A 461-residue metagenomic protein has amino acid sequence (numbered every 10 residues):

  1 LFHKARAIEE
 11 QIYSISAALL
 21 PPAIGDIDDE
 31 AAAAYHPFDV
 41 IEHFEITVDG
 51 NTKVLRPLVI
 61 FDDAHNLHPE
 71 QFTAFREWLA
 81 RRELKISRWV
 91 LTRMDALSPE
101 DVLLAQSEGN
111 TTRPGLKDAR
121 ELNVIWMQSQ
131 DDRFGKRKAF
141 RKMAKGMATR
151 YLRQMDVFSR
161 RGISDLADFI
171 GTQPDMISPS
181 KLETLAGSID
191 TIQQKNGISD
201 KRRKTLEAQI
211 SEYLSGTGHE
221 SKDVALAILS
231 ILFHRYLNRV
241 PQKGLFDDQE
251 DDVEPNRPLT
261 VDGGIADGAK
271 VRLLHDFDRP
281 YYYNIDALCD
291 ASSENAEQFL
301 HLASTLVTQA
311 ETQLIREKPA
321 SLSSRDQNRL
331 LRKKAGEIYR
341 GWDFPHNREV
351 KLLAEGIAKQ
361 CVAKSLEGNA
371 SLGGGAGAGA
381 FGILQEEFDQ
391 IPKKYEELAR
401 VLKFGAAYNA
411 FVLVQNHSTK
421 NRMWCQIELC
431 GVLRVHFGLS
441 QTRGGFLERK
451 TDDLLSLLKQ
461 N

Functional and structural regions predicted by a protein language model:
L1-E45, T112-L226: P-loop NTPase nucleotide-binding core
A17-I24, N51-F61, K117-Q128, D267 (+1 more regions): Glycine-rich, often proline-containing surface loops adjacent to acidic residues and nearby aromatics that form
I24-R93, L104: Conserved Walker B catalytic segment
R56, A80-L84, V90, A105 (+5 more regions): Phosphate-binding site recognition
H68-A74, S98-L104, H301-S304, E311-I315: A short acidic (Asp/Glu
R93-S98, D131-D132, L306-V307: Conserved nucleotide-binding/hydrolysis micro-motifs of P-loop NTPases
L97-R120: Short regulatory helix/loop adjacent to the ATP-binding pocket of P-loop NTPases
I189-N461: C-terminal leucine-rich, beta-strand-based interaction scaffolds used for sensing/assembly
